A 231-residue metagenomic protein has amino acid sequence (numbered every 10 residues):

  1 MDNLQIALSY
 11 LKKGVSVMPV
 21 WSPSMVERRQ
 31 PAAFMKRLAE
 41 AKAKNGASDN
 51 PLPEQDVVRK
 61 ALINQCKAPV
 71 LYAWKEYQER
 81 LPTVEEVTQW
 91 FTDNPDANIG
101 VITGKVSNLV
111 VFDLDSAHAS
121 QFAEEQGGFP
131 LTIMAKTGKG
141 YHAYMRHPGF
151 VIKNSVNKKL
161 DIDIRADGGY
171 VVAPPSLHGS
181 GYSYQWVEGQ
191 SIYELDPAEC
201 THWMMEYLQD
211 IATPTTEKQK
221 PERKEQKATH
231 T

Functional and structural regions predicted by a protein language model:
M1-E225: Conserved phosphate/metal-binding and DNA-contacting active-site motifs used in DNA phosphodiester-bond processing
E225-T231: Disulfide-bonded cysteine-rich modules in secreted/extracellular proteins, activating on the conserved Cys frameworks
